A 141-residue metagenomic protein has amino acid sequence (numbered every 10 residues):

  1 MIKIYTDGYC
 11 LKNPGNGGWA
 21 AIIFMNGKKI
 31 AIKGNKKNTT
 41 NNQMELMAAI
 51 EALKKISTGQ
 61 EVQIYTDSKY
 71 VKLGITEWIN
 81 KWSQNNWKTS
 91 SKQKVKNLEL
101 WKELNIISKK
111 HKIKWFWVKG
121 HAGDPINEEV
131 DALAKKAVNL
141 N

Functional and structural regions predicted by a protein language model:
M1-K3: Extreme N-terminal starter segment of soluble prokaryotic enzymes
T6-N16, E51-E129, L133, V138: RNase H catalytic domain
W19-M25: Short beta-strand scaffold segments in enzyme catalytic cores
N26-M44, K55: A short, polar/acidic, helix/strand-boundary loop motif
M44-E45, I126: Hydrophobic (often cysteine-bearing) scaffold residues that line and stabilize catalytic clefts of nucleotide/cofactor
